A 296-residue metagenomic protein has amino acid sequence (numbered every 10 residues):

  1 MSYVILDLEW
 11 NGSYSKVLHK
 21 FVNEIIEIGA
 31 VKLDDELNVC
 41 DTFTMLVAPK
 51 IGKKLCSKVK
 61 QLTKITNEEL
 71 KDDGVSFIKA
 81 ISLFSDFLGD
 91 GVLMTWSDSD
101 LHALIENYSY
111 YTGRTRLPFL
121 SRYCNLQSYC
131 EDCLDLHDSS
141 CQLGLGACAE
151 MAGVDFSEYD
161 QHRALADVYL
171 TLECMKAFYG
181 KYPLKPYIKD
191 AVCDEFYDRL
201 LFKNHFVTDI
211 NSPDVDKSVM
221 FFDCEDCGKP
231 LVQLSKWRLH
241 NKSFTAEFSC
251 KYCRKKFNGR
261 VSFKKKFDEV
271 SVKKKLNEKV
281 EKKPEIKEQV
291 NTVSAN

Functional and structural regions predicted by a protein language model:
Y3-I105, G259-K287: Conserved non-catalytic scaffold segment of RNase H-like nuclease domains
L6, C124, A166: Active-site flanking residues adjacent to catalytic metal/cofactor-binding acidic residues
W10-G12, S128, L170: Short, glycine/acidic-enriched loop or turn micro-motifs at the edges of active sites
K60-T63, N67-L70, Y129-A166: Active-site-proximal helix-loop-helix substrate-binding element of RNase H-like nuclease domains
V92-A103, N107, G144-N204, N211-S212: Acidic, Mg2+-coordinating catalytic module of metal-dependent nucleases/exonucleases that use a two-metal-ion mechanism
Y110-L120: A short alpha->loop->secondary-structure connector
P118-E131: Conserved beta-strand -> loop -> alpha-helix junction used to position metal-binding or nucleic-acid-contacting
A177-N296: Acidic two-metal-ion nuclease catalytic site recognized across multiple nuclease folds, prominently DnaQ/RNase D-T
